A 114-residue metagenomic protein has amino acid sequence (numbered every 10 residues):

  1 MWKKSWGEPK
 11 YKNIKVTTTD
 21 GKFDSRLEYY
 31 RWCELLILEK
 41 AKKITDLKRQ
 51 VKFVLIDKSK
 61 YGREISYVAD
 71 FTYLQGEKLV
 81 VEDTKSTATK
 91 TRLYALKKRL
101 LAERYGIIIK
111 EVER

Functional and structural regions predicted by a protein language model:
M1-R114: Electrostatic, structured charged patches in enzyme active sites and in nucleic-acid/phosphate-binding
